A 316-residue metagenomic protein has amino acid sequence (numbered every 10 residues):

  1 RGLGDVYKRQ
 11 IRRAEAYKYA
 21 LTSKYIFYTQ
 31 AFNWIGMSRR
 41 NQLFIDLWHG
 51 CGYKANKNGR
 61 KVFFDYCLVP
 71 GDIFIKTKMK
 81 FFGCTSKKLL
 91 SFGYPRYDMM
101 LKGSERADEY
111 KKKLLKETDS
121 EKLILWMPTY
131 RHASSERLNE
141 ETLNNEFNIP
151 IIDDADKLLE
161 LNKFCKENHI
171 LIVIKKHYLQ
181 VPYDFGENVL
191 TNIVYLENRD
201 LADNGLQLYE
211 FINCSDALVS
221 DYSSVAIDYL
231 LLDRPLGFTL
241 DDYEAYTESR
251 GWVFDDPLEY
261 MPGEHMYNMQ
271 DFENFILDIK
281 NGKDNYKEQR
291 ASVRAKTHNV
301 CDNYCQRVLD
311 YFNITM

Functional and structural regions predicted by a protein language model:
G2-Y7: Short, small-residue-biased leader/transition segments that mark boundaries at the very start of proteins
I11-S23, Y178-I227: Donor nucleotide-activated moiety binding/catalytic core segment of transferases that use nucleotide-activated donors
E15-Y17, K57-C67, L159: Membrane-proximal helix-turn-helix segments that form the acceptor-binding/catalytic region of lipid-linked
Y25-C51, D203-R250: A donor-sugar binding/catalytic signature common to diverse glycosyltransferases and related nucleotide-sugar
I26-F27, D65-G71, L90, L171-V173 (+1 more regions): A short beta-strand/loop micro-motif in the catalytic core of glycosyltransferases that engages the nucleotide-sugar
C51-K54, V62-I149, Y178, N285-Q289: A nucleotide-sugar donor-handling region in carbohydrate enzymes
V189-T191, S224-T297: Catalytic binding pocket for nucleotide-activated donors in carbohydrate/polymer assembly enzymes
C301-M316: C-terminal alpha-helical cap of glycosyltransferases
